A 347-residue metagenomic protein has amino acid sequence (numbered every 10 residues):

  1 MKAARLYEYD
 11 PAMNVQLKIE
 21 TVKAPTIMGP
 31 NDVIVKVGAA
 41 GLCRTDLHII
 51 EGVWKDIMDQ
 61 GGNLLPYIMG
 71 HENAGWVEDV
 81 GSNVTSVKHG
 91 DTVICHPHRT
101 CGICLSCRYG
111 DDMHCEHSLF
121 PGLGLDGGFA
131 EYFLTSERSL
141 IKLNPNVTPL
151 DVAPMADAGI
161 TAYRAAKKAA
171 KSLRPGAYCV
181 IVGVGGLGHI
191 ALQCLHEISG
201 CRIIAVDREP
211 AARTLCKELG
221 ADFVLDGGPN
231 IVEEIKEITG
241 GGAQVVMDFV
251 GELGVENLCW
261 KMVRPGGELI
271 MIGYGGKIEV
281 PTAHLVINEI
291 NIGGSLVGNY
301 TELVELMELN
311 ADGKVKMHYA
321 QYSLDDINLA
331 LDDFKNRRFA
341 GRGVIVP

Functional and structural regions predicted by a protein language model:
K23-G41, K55-L105, S139, N144-V147: Glycine-rich beta-strand-centered segment in the early N-terminal region that forms part of a ligand/cofactor-binding
G62-H71, C101-V182: NAD(P)H dinucleotide-binding glycine-rich loop of Rossmann-like/cofactor-binding domains, especially the beta1-alpha1
P145-P229, E233-E234: Mid-domain Rossmann-like dinucleotide-binding core that forms the NAD(H)/NADP(H) cofactor-binding site
A170-Y178, R213-N291: Glycine-rich cofactor phosphate-binding loops and adjacent beta1-alpha1 units of small-molecule cofactor enzyme domains
E209, G275, G298: Residues in the short beta-alpha loop(s) of Rossmann-like NAD(P)-binding domains
N257, K261, Y300-P347: C-terminal hydrophobic helical "lid"/dimerization subdomain of Rossmann-like NAD(P)H-dependent oxidoreductases
E268-I270, V280-A320: Rossmann-fold dehydrogenase core element
